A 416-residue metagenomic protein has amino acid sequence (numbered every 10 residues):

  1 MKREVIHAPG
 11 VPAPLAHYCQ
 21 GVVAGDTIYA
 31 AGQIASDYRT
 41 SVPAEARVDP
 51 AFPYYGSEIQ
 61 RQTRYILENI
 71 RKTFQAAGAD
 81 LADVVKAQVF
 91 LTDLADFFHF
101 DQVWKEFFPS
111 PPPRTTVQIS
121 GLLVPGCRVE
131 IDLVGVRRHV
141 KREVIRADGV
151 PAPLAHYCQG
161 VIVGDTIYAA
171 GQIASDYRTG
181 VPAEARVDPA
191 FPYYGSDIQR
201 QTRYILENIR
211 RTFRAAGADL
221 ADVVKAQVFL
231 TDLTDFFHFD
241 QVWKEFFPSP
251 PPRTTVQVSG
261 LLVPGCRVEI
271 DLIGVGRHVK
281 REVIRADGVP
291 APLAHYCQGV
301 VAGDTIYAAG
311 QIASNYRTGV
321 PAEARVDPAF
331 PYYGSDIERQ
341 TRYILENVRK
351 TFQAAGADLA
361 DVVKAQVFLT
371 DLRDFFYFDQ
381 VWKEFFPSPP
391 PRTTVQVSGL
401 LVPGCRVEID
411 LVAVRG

Functional and structural regions predicted by a protein language model:
M1-E68, K72-V85, F90-E207, R211-K225 (+3 more regions): N-terminal presequence-like segments and the immediate start of the first folded domain
